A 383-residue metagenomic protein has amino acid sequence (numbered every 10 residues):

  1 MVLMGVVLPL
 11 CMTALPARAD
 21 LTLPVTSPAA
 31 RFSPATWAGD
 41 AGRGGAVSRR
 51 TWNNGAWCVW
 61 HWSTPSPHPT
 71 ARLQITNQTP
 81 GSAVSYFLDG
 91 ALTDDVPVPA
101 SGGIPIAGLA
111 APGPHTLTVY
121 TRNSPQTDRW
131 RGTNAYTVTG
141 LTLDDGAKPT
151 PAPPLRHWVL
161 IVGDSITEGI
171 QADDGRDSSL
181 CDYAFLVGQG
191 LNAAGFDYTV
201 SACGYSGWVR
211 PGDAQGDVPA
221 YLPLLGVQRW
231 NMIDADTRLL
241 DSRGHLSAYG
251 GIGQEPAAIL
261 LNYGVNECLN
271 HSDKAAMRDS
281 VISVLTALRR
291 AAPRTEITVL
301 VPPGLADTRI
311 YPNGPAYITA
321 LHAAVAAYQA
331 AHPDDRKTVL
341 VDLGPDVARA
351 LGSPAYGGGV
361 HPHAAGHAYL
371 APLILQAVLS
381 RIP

Functional and structural regions predicted by a protein language model:
R18-W60: Glycan-recognition and processing domains
P65-P80: A short beta-strand element within beta-rich, extracytoplasmic domains of secreted/secretory-pathway proteins
P69-L73, G102-N134: Short, well-structured beta-strand segments within conserved domains
G81-L92: Short, surface-exposed beta-strand/strand-loop-strand elements in extracellular ectodomains
H115, G140-A214: Serine-esterase "nucleophile elbow" of acetyl-processing enzymes
E168, D217-R278, P303-L305: Oxyanion-hole/transition-state-stabilizing segment in secreted/luminal serine hydrolases and related acyltransferases
G216, P303-P383: Catalytic His-Asp segment of secreted/periplasmic serine-dependent ester chemistry enzymes
L260-L269, V284-I318: Active-site segments of SGNH/GDSL-like serine hydrolases that catalyze O-acetyl group transfer/hydrolysis on lipids
